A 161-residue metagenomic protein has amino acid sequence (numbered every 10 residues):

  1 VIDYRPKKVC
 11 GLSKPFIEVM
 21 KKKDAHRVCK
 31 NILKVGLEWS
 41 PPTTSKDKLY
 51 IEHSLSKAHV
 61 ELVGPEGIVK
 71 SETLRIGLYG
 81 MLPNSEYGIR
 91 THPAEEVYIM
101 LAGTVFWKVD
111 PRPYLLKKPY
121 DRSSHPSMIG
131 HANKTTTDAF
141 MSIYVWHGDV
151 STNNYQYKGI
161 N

Functional and structural regions predicted by a protein language model:
V1-E72: A short, N-terminal "cap"/entry segment at the start of jelly-roll beta-barrel domains of the cupin/DSBH fold
L55, V60, G64-E66, G80-H92: Mid-protein regulatory/catalytic core that forms ligand/cofactor-binding pockets and protein-protein interaction
T73, L78-N84, T91-W107, W146: Short, conserved beta-strand element in jelly-roll/cupin
E86, T104-V105, P113, P119: Charged, surface-exposed interaction regions in soluble eukaryotic proteins
V97-Y98, R122-H125, S142-Y144: Active-site scaffold segments
D110-G130: Short acidic-glycine-tyrosine-enriched beta hairpin
T136-N161: Double-stranded beta-helix
